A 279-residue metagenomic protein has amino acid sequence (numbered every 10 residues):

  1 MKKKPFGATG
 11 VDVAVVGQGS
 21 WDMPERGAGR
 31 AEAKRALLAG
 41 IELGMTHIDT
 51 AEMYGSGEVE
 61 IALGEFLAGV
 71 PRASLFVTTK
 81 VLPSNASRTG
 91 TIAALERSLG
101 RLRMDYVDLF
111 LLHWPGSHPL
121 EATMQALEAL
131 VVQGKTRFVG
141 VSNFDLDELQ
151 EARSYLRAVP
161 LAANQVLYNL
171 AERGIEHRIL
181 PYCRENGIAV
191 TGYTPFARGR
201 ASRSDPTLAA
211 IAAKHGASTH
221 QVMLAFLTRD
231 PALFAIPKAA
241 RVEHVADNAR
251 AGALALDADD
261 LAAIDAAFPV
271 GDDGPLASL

Functional and structural regions predicted by a protein language model:
M1-S74, I188, S278-L279: N-terminal binding-site loop/beta-alpha segment at the start of enzyme catalytic domains that lines or forms
K3, P115-L279: Beta/alpha (TIM)-barrel catalytic core signal, keyed to glycine-rich beta->alpha loops juxtaposed to Asp/Glu that bind
G7-G10, E42, G64-S74, E96-R103 (+3 more regions): Acidic (Asp/Glu)-rich catalytic clusters
V11-V16, G44-H47, P71-L75, M104-D108 (+4 more regions): Short, well-ordered coil/turn segments that N-cap beta-strands
G19-A31, T79-T89, H113, H118: Active-site mouth loops of central-metabolism enzymes
G27-G40, S87-L102, A122, L149-Q150 (+1 more regions): Short, acidic/polar
A73-N85, L109-H113, N143-L146, V166-Y168: A short, structured active-site edge motif that brings together acidic residues
L102-H118: Active-site groove signature of glycoside hydrolases
